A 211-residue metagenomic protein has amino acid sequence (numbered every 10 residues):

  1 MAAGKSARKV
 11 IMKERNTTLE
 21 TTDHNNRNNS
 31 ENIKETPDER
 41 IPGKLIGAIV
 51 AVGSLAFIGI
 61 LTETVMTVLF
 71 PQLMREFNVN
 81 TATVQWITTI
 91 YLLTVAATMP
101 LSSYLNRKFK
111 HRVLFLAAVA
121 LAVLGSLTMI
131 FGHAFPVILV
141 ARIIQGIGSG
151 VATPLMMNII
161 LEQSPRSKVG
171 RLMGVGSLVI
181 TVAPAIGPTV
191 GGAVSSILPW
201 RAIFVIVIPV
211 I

Functional and structural regions predicted by a protein language model:
M1-I33: Short, intrinsically disordered terminal tails adjacent to the first/last structured region
E20-I211: Transmembrane-helix bundle of Major Facilitator Superfamily
